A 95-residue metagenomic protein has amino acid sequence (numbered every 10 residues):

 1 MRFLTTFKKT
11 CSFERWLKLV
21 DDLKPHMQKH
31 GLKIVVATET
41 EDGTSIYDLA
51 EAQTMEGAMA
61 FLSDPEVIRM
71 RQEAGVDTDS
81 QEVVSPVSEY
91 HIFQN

Functional and structural regions predicted by a protein language model:
R2-K9, V36-D64: Short, well-ordered beta-strand segments in beta-rich or mixed alpha/beta enzyme and ligand-binding folds
K8-K18: Short, surface-exposed ligand-recognition loops at beta-strand->loop->(often short) alpha-helix junctions that present
K8-T10, H30-Y47, M70-N95: Glycine-rich beta-strand-turn "strand-cap" elements at beta-sheet edges
L17-V35, A52-V84: An amphipathic, aromatic/His-enriched active-site/gating alpha helix that lines ligand/cofactor pockets
